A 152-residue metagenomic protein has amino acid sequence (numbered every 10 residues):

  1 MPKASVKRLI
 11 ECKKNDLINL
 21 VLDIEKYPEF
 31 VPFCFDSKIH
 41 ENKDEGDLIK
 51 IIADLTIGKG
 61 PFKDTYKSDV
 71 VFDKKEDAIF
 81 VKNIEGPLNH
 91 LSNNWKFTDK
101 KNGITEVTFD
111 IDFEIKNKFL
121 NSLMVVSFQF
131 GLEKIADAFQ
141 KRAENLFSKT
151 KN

Functional and structural regions predicted by a protein language model:
M1-L48: Hydrophobic ligand-binding cavity/cleft-lining segments
P2-V6, I51, Y66, L91: Structural detector for hydrophobic anchor residues on beta-strands
N15, F62, N93-K96, K118-L120 (+1 more regions): Short capping/connector residues at structural and topological boundaries
N15-N19, N102, D137, K141 (+1 more regions): Replace "anionic and nucleotidyl ligands
L17-V21, Y27, A53, V70 (+2 more regions): Hydrophobic pocket/interface hotspot
L20-D23, I49-A53, K75-V81: Short Pro/Gly-enriched beta-strand edge/turn motifs at strand-loop
P28-E29, D36, E41-K43, T56-I104 (+2 more regions): Hydrophobic-ligand binding "helix-grip"
I115-N152: A conserved amphipathic terminal alpha-helix motif
